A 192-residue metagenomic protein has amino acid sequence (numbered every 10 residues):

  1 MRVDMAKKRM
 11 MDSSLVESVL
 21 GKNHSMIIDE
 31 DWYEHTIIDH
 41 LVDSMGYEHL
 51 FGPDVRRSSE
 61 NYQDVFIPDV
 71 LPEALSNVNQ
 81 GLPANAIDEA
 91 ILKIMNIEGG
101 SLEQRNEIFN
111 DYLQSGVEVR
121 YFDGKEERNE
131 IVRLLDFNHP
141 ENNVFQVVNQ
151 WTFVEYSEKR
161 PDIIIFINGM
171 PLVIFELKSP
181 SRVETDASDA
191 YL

Functional and structural regions predicted by a protein language model:
R2-L192: An alpha-helical interface "stripe"
